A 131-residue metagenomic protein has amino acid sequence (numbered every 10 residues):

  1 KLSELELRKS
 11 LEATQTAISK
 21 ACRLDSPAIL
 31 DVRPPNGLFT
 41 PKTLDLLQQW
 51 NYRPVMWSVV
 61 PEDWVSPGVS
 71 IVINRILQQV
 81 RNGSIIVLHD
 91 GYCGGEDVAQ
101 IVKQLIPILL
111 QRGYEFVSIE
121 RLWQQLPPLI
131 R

Functional and structural regions predicted by a protein language model:
K1, L5-R8, E96-Q100: Soluble non-cytosolic domains of exported or imported proteins
K1, S66-P67, P128-L129: Short Asp/Glu-rich motifs
E4-L38, D45-W50, R75-H89, I108-L110: CE4/NodB-like, metal-dependent polysaccharide N-deacetylase domain that modifies extracellular/periplasmic N-acetylated
N36, E62-S66, C93-Q100: Active-site glycine- and acidic-residue-rich loops that bind and position anionic ligands or nucleotide-like cofactors
L38, L44-Q79, G113-Q125: His/Asp/Glu-enriched short active-site or ligand-binding loop at hydrolase and phosphoryl-transfer sites
K42-T43, D97: Phosphate- and divalent-cation-binding pockets in alpha/beta enzyme and binding domains that engage nucleotide-derived
S58-V59, H89-G91: Short, histidine-centered active-site or binding-site loop motifs used for metal coordination, general acid-base
E96-R131: C-terminal domain-boundary segment and adjacent tail
